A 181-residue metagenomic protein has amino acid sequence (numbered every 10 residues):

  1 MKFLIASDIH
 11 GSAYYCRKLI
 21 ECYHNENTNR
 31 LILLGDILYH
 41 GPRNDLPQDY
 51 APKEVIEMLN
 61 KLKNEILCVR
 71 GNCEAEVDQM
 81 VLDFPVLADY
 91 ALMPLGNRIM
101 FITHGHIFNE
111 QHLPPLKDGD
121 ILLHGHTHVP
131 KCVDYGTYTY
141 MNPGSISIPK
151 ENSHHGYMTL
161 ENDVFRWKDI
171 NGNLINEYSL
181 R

Functional and structural regions predicted by a protein language model:
K2-L95: Core catalytic region of metal-dependent phosphoesterases/phosphodiesterases, especially metallo-beta-lactamase-like
D8-I9, D36, N72, H104-G105 (+2 more regions): Fold-independent oxyanion-binding glycine-rich loops and adjacent beta-strand/coil segments at enzyme active sites
H40-R43, E76-Q79, F101, E110-H112 (+1 more regions): Short acidic/glycine-rich loop or secondary-structure boundary segments that cap or lie
L59, M93, I102-H104, G144: Generic structural signal for conserved hydrophobic packing positions in ordered secondary structure
F84, I99, H106-E177: Conserved beta-sheet core of the metallophosphoesterase superfamily
L180-R181: Anion-binding (especially nucleotide phosphate/pyrophosphate-binding) glycine-rich loop and adjoining beta-alpha core
